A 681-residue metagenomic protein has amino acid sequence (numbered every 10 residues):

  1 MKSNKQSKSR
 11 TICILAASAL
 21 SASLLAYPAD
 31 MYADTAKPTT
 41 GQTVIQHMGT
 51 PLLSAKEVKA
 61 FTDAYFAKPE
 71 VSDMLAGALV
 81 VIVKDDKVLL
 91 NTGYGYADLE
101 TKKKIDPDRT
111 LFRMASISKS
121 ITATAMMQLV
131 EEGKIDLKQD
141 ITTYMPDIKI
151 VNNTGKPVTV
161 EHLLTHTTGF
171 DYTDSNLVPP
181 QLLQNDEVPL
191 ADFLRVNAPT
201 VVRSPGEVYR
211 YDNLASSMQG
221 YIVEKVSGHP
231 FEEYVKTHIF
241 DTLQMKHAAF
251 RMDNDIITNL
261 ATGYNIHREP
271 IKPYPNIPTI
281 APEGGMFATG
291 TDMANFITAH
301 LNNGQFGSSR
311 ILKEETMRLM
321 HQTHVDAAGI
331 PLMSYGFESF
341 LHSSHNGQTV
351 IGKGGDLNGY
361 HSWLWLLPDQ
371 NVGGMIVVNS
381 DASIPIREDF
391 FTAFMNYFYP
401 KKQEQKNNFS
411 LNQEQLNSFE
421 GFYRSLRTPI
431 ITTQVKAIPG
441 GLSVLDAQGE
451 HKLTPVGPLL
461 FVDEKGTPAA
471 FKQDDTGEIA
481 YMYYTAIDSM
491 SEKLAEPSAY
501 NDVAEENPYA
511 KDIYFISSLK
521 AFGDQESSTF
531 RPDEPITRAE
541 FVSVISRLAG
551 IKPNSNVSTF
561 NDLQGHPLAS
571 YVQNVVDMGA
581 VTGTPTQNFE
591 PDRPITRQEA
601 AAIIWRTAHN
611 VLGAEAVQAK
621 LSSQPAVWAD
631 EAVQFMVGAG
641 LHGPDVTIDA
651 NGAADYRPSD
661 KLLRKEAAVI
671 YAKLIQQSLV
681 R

Functional and structural regions predicted by a protein language model:
L25-K37: Sec-dependent signal peptide cleavage junction
A29-Y32, L177, D488-A510, G523-A539 (+5 more regions): Feature responds to low-complexity, polar/acidic, surface-exposed segments characteristic of secreted/exported proteins
D34-T92, S227-H229, K236-T237, D241 (+1 more regions): Catalytic loop of the DD-peptidase/beta-lactamase superfamily, centered on the K-T-G motif and neighboring
D63-F66, D86, F112-K138, S216-E224 (+5 more regions): Active-site SXXK
E70-K104, L137, P180-E187, K246-F250 (+1 more regions): A short, well-structured edge-of-sheet supersecondary motif
V71-V81, T101-H162, V202-L214, A281-G284 (+4 more regions): Short active-site loop at a secondary-structure junction that contains or immediately precedes the catalytic residue(s)
N91, T101, I121, M127-P146 (+5 more regions): Short, well-structured active-site flanking segments
D98, N153-W363: Short, surface-exposed loop or secondary-structure junction motifs that flank catalytic or metal-binding residues
